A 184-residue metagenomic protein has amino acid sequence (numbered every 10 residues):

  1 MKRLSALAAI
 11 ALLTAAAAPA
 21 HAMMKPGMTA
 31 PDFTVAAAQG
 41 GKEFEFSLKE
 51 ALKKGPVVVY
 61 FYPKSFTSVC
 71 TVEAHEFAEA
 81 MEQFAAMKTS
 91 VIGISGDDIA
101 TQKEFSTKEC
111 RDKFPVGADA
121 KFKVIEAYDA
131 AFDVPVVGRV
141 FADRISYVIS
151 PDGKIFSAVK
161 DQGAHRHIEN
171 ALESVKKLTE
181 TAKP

Functional and structural regions predicted by a protein language model:
M1-A8: Bacterial N-terminal signal peptides that target proteins for export
A8-A16: Bacterial N-terminal signal peptides
A18-A22: Sec/Tat signal peptide C-region and signal peptidase I cleavage site
P31, P56, D143-I145: Short loop/turn microsegments at loop-to-beta-strand junctions
T34-P56: A short beta-strand-turn-helix
L48-V72: Short active-site neighborhood of thiol/selenol oxidoreductases, capturing the structured segment around
V69-D112, V116, A120-V124: Structural microenvironment flanking redox-active thiols in thiol-disulfide oxidoreductases
F141-P184: Thiol-/selenol-based redox modules, centered on thioredoxin-like and closely related oxidoreductase domains
